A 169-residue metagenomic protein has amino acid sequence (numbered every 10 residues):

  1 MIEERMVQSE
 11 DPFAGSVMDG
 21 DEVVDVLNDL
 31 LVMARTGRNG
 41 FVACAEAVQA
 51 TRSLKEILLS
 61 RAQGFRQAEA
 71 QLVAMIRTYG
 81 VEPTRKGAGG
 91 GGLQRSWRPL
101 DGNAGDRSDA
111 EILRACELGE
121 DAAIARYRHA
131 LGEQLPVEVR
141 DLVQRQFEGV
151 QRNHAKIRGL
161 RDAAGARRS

Functional and structural regions predicted by a protein language model:
I2-P12, A70, A74-I124: Carboxylate-rich helix-loop segments that flank metal/cofactor sites and access channels in metalloenzymes
D11, V17, K55-E56, P83-L100 (+2 more regions): Charge-rich, acidic-biased intrinsically disordered regions
S16-A50, A110-Q134: Alpha-helical bundle segments that constitute or directly flank the non-heme di-iron/ferroxidase center
D21-L30, T51-Q71, D109-A115, E138-V150: Alpha-helical scaffold segments that form or flank carboxylate-/histidine-based iron centers
V24, L31, R35, A45 (+8 more regions): Generic structural concept
N39-E46, A70-R77, V81, R98 (+4 more regions): Charged/polar positions within long, soluble alpha-helices
S53-G91, I157-L160, A164: Conserved alpha-helical segments that form or flank metal/cofactor-binding pockets of metalloenzymes
I112, C116-S169: Preference for long, well-ordered alpha-helical segments
